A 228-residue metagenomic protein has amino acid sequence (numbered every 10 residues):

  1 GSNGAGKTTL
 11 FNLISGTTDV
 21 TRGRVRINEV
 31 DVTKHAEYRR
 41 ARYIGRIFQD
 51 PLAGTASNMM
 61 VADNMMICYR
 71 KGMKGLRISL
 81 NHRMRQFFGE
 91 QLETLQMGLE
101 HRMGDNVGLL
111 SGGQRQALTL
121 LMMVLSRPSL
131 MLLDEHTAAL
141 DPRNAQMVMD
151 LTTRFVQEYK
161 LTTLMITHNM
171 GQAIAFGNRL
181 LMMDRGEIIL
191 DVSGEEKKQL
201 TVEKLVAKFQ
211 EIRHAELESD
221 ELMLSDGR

Functional and structural regions predicted by a protein language model:
S15: Helix-to-loop junction immediately C-terminal to a conserved catalytic motif
G23-V30, L190-V192: Conserved ABC transporter NBD signature motif
D31-G45, A53, G75-N81, K198-E203: ABC ATPase NBD coupling module
M59-K71: Q-loop/switch helix immediately C-terminal to the Walker
M123-V124: ABC ATPase C-loop
M131-D134: Catalytic Walker B motif of ABC-type/P-loop ATPase nucleotide-binding domains
T167-H168: H-loop/switch region of ABC-family ATPase nucleotide-binding domains
K198-R228: ABC ATPase nucleotide-binding domains
